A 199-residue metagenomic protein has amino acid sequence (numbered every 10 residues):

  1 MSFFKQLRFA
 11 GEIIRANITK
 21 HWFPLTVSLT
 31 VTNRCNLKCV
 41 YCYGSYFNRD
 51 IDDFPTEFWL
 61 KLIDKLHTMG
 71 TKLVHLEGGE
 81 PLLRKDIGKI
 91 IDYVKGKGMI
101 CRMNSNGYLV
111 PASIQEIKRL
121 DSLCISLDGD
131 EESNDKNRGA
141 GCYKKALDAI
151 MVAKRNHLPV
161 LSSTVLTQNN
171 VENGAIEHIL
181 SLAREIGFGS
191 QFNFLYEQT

Functional and structural regions predicted by a protein language model:
S2-S113: Conserved alpha-helical substructure of the radical SAM core
T30, M69-H75, K95-R102, D121-S122 (+1 more regions): Conserved C-terminal portion of the radical SAM core fold that forms the substrate/S-adenosylmethionine-binding
C39, D50, E131, C142 (+1 more regions): Secondary-structure boundary/capping signal
F47-F58, G79-K85, N134-I150, Q168-I179: Conserved non-cysteine loop/helix-boundary elements of the Radical SAM core domain that shape
L66, G70-L73, D128-A146: Short N-terminal secondary-structure initiator segments
P81-L83, G107-I114, C124-A140, L166-N170 (+1 more regions): Conserved radical SAM core fold
G88-K89, P111-K118, G174-I179: Distinct, well-ordered alpha-helical segments
